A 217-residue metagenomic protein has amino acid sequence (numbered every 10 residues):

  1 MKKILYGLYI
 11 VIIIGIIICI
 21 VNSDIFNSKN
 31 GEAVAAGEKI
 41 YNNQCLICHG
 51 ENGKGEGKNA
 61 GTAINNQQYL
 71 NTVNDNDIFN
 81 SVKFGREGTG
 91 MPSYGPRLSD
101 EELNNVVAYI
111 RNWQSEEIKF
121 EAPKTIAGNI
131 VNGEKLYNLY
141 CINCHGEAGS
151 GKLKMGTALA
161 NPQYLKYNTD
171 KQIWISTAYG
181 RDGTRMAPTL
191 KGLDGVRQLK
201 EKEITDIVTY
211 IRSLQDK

Functional and structural regions predicted by a protein language model:
M1-A36, E101-N104, Q215-D216: N-terminal export/targeting leaders of redox proteins
C19-I40, N112-L136: Electrostatic cytochrome c docking/interface patches
E32, A36, I40, A63 (+9 more regions): Extracytoplasmic/secreted proteins, especially bacterial periplasmic and envelope-associated proteins
G37-E51, V106, I110, G133-E147 (+1 more regions): The canonical Cys-X-X-Cys-His
E38, G50, K54-K83, G146 (+2 more regions): Gly/Gly-Pro-rich "capping" loops immediately C-terminal to redox-active cysteine motifs in periplasmic/lumenal
K58-A63, K83-I110, F120-A127, K154-A158 (+1 more regions): Axial heme c-ligation environment in periplasmic c-type cytochrome domains
T125-G149, K154, N161: Surface-exposed interaction/gating patches
E134, D216-K217: Short, solvent-exposed mixed-charge patches
